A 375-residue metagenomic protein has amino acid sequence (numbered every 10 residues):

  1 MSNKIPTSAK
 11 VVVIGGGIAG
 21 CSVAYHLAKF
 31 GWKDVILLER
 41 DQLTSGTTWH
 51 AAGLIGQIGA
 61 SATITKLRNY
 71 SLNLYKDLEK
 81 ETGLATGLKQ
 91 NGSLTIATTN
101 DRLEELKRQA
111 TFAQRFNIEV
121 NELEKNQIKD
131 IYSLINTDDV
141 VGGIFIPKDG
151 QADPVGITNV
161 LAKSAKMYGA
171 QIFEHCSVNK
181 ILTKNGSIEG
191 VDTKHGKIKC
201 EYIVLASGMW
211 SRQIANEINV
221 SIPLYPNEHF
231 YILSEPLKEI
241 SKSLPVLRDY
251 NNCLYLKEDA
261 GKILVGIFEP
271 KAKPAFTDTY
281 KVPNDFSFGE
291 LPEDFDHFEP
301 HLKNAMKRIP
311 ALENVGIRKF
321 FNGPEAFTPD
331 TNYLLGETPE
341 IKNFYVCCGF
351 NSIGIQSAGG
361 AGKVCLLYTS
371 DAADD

Functional and structural regions predicted by a protein language model:
P6, T86-T95, Q109, K129-Y168 (+2 more regions): Helix-loop-beta segment of a Rossmann-like dinucleotide-binding subdomain
T7-A9, K194-Y202: Core beta-strand elements of the Rossmann-like FAD/NAD(P) dinucleotide-binding domain in flavoenzyme oxidoreductases
K29-T47: Glycine-rich FAD pyrophosphate-binding loop
G53-I131, N251-L256, A260-L264, G289: Dinucleotide-binding Rossmann-like beta1-alpha1 core, especially the glycine-rich loop that anchors the ADP
K148-I198: Helical element adjacent to the flavin cofactor pocket in flavoenzyme catalytic cores
C200-S243: Central helical "cap/lid" subdomain
V220-P223, P236-N343: Active-site lid/adjacent beta-loop-alpha segment flanking the redox-cofactor pocket in flavoenzymes
Y368-D375: Conserved small/polar residues in nucleotide/adenosyl-binding loops
